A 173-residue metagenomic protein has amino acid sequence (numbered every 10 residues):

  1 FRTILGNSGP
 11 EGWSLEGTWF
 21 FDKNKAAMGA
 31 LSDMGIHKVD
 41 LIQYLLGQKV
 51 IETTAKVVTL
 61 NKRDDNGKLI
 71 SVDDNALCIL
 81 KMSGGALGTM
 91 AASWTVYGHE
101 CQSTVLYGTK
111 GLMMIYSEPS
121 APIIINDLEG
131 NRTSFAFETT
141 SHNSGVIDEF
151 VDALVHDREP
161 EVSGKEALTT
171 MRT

Functional and structural regions predicted by a protein language model:
F1-L69: Predominantly a Rossmann-like dinucleotide-binding segment in NAD(P)-dependent oxidoreductases
D22-A27, N131-F135, H156-E159: Short amphipathic alpha-helical segments at helix-loop
M34-H37, H142, K165, T169: A generic structural signal for residues located within well-ordered alpha-helices of large catalytic or ligand-binding
V39, V72-A76, M171: Conserved glycosyltransferase catalytic-site signature
V39-Q43, I79, I147, V151 (+2 more regions): Non-transmembrane alpha-helical segments in soluble domains of secreted/periplasmic/extracellular proteins
G47-V50, L87, G111, E159: Generic structural signal for secondary-structure transition and capping sites
V57-D148, S163: NAD(P)-dinucleotide binding in Rossmann-like oxidoreductases
S83, F135, V151-T173: C-terminal helix-rich "cap/oligomerization" subdomain common to oxidoreductases
